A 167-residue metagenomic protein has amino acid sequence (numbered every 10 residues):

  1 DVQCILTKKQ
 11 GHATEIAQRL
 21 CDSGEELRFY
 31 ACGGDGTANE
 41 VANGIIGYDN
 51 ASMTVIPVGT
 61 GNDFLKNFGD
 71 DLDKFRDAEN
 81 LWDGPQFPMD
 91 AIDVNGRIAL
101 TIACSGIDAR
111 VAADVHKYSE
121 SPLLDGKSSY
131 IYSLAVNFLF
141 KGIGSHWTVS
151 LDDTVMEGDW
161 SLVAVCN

Functional and structural regions predicted by a protein language model:
D1, V163-N167: Short, intrinsically disordered, charge-balanced linker/junction segments flanking boundaries in proteins
D1-F29: ATP/NTP phosphate-donor binding region
T7, G47-A164: Catalytic core of DAGKc-family lipid kinases
A13, T37-A38, D63: Short, active-site-adjacent cap segments at secondary-structure transitions
T14-Q18, E40, Q86-F87, V149-L151: A generic local structural motif
A17-C21, A42, V136: Generic structural signal for well-ordered alpha-helical scaffold segments
A31-G36: N-terminal glycine-rich "phosphate-gripper" loop used for MgATP/nucleotide binding and carboxylate activation
T37-N50: Short Gly/Thr/Asp-enriched flexible loops that form oxyanion-binding sites at enzyme active sites
